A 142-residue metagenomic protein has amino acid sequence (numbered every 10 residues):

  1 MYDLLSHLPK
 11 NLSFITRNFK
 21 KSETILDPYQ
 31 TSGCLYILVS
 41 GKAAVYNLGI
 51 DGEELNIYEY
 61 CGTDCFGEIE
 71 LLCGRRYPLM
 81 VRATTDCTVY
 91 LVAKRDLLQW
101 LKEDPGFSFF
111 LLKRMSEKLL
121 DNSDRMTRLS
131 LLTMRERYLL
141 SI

Functional and structural regions predicted by a protein language model:
M1-E23, C65-F66, E70-L71: Cyclic nucleotide-binding regulatory module and flanking cytosolic helices
N11-L12, N56-K113, L120: Cyclic-nucleotide recognition modules
L12, T24-L35, E53-L55, R75-P78: A short beta-loop-beta micro-motif enriched in histidine and acidic residues
K20-K21, V39-S40, C61, T85: A cytosolic small-molecule/anion-sensing beta-strand core signal
G33-Y46, G62-T63: Glycine- and acidic-residue-biased ligand/ion/polar-headgroup-sensing regions
A43-N56: A short beta-strand-loop-beta hairpin characteristic of the jelly-roll/cupin
K102, G106-I142: Polybasic "coupling" helices that flank or enter modular domains
